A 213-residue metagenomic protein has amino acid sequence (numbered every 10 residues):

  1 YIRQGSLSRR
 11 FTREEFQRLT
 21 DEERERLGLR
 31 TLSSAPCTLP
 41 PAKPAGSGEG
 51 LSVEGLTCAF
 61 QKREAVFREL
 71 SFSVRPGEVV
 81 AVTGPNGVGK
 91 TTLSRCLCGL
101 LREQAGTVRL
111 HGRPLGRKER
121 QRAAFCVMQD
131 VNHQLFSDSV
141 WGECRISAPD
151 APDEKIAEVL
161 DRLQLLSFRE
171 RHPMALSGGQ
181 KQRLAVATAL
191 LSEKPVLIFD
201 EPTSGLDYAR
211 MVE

Functional and structural regions predicted by a protein language model:
T83-P85: The feature captures the beta-strand-to-loop junction immediately N-terminal to the Walker
C98: Helix-to-loop junction immediately C-terminal to a conserved catalytic motif
G106-R120, A124: Conserved ABC transporter NBD signature motif
D153-R169, L190: Conserved ABC ATPase "signature" region
H172-L176, Q180: Conserved ABC ATPase signature
V186: Hydrophobic anchor residue at the start of the ABC signature
L191-P195: A short, proline-enriched helix->beta-strand linker immediately N-terminal to the Walker B motif in ABC-type P-loop
L197-E201: Catalytic Walker B motif of ABC-type/P-loop ATPase nucleotide-binding domains
